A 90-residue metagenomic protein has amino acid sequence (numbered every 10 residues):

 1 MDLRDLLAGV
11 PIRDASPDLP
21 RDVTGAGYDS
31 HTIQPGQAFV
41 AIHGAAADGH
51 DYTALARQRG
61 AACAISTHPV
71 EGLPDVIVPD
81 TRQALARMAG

Functional and structural regions predicted by a protein language model:
M1-R87: N-terminal leader/targeting and accessory segments in enzymes
